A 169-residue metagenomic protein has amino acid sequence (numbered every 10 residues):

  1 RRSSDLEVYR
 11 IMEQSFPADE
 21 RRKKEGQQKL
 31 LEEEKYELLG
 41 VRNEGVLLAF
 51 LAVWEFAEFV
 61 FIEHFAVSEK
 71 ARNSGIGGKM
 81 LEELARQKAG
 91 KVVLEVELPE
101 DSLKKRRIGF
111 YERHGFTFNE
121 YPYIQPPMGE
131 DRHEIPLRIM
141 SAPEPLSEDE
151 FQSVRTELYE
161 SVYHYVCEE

Functional and structural regions predicted by a protein language model:
R2-S3: Short, small-residue-biased leader/transition segments that mark boundaries at the very start of proteins
Q14-E44: Active-site rim helix/loop that mediates acceptor-substrate recognition in acyltransferases
E37-L39, V60-E63, E134-M140: Short beta-strand micro-motifs in enzyme catalytic cores
G40, G45-E55, F59-A66: Conserved beta-strand in the GNAT
V67, N73-Q87: Conserved acetyl-CoA-binding loop-helix of GNAT-fold acetyltransferases
K88-L103: Conserved GNAT acetyl-CoA-binding A-motif
E95, I108, E112-R132: Conserved catalytic-core motifs of GNAT/GCN5-like acyltransferases
L103-K105, I124-E169: C-terminal "cap" of GNAT-fold acetyltransferases
